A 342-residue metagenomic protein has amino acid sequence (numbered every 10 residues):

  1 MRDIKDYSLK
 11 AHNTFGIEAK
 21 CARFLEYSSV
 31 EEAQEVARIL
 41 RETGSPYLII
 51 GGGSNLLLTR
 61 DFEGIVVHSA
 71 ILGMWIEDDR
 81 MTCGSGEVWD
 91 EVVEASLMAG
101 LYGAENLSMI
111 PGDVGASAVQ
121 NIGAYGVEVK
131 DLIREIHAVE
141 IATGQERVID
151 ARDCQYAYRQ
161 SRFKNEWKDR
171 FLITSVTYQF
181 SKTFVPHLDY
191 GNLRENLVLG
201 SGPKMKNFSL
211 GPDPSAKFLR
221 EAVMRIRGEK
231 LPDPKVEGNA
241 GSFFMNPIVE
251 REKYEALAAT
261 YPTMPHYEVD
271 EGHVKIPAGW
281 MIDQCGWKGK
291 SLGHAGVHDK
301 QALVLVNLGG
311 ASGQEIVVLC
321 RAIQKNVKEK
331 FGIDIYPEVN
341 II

Functional and structural regions predicted by a protein language model:
M1-T143, D153: Anion-binding (especially nucleotide phosphate/pyrophosphate-binding) glycine-rich loop and adjoining beta-alpha core
I4-K5, K10-I17, E146-Q314, K330-I342: Phosphate/pyrophosphate- and phosphate-bearing ligand-binding catalytic cores of soluble enzymes
S29, G53, G112, G144 (+4 more regions): Residue-level signal for inorganic ion chemistry
E42-P46, Q324-F331: A common structural junction motif
V93, A278, Q324: Generic structural marker for isolated residues within well-ordered, non-membrane alpha-helices of soluble domains
L101, G313-I316: Beta-rich strand-turn-strand
